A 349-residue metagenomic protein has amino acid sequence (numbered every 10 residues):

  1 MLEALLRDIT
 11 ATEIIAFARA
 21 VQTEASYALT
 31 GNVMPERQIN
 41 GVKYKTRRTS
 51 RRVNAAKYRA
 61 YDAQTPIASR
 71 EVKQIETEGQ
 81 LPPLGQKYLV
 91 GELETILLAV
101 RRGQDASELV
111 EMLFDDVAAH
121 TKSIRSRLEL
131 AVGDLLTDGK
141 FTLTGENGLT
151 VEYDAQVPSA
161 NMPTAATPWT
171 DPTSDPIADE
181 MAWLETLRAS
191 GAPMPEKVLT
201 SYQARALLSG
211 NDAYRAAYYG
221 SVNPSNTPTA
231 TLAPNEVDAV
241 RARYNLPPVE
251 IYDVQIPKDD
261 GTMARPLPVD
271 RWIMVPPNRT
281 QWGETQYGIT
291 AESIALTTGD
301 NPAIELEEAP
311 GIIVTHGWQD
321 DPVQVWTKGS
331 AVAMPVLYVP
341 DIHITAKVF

Functional and structural regions predicted by a protein language model:
M1-V42, V336-F349: N-terminal alpha-helical "arm" segments
G31-V100: Assembly/oligomerization interface modules of large self-assembling protein complexes
P82-P158, D175, D179-E180, E185-A206 (+1 more regions): Long, contiguous amphipathic alpha-helices that act as assembly "spine/axial" helices in icosahedral shell and virion
A160-M162, L306: Short acidic (Asp/Glu) and glycine-rich catalytic loops that position anionic groups and cofactors
P163, T167-A178: A surface/extracellular/periplasmic glyco- and lipid-processing/surface-interacting theme
E180-D238: Ordered core of a single globular domain
R215-F349: Sequence/fold signature of self-assembling virion shell proteins
